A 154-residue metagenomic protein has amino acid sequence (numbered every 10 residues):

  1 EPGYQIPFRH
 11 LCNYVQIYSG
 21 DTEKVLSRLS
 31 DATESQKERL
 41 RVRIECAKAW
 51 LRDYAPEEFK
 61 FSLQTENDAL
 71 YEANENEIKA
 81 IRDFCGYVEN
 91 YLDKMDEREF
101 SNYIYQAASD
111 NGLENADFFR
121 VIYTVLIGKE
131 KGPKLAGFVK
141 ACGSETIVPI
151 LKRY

Functional and structural regions predicted by a protein language model:
E1-M95, E99-N111, F118, K152: Feature 926 captures the class I aminoacyl-tRNA synthetase adenylation module centered on the KMSKS loop
Y105, N111-I150: Amphipathic alpha-helical/coiled-coil segments positioned at domain termini
